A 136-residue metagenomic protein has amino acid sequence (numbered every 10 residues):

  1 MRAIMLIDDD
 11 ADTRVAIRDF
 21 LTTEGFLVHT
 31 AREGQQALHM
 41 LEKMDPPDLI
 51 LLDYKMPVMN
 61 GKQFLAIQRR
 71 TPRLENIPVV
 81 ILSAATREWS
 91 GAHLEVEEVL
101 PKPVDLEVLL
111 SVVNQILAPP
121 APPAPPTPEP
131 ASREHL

Functional and structural regions predicted by a protein language model:
V15-T23: Charged docking surfaces used in two-component/phosphorelay signaling
T30-H39, G61: Helix N-cap/capping motif at the beta->alpha junctions
H39, K62-E75: Short amphipathic alpha-helix used as the core "switch/output" element in two-component signaling
D53: Active-site residues of response regulator receiver
M56: Receiver (REC) domain active-site loop signature in two-component systems and cognate sites in sensor histidine kinases
Q63, A85-P101, E107, S111: Alpha4 helix (beta4-alpha4-beta5 surface) of REC/receiver domains from two-component response regulators
V80-S83: Hydrophobic/aromatic residues positioned on beta-strands within the core alpha/beta folds
P120-L136: CheY-like receiver
